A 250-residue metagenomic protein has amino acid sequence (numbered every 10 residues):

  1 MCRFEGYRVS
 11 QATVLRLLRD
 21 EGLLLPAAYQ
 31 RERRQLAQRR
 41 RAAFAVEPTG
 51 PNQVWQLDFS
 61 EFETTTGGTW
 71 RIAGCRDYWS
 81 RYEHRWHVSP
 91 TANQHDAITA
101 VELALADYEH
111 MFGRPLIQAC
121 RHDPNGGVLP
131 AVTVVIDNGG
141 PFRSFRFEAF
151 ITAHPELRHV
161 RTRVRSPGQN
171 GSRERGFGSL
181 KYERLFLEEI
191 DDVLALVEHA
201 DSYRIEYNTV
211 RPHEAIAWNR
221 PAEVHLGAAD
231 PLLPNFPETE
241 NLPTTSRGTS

Functional and structural regions predicted by a protein language model:
M1-Q53, A119-H122, S166-P167, R220-A229: Basic, flexible linker segments flanking DNA-binding modules in nucleic acid-interacting mobile-element proteins
V9, V132, P155-R158: A structural micro-motif
R16, T99, E198: DNA-binding alpha-helical recognition surfaces that contact promoter or target DNA
V54-C120, V132-V135: A short, conserved beta-strand element enriched in hydrophobic/aromatic residues
R81-W86, H159-T162, L187: Short small-residue beta-strand/loop micro-motif enriched in glycine and branched aliphatics
V101, G113-R143, R163-P167, A217-A222: Acidic/histidine-rich, metal-coordinating catalytic segments
I136-N138, F145-T152, V160-K181, L194-D201 (+1 more regions): RNase H-like two-metal-ion nuclease catalytic core shared by retroviral integrases and related mobile-element nucleases
T152, S179-S250: C-terminal domain-tail junction helix/linker
